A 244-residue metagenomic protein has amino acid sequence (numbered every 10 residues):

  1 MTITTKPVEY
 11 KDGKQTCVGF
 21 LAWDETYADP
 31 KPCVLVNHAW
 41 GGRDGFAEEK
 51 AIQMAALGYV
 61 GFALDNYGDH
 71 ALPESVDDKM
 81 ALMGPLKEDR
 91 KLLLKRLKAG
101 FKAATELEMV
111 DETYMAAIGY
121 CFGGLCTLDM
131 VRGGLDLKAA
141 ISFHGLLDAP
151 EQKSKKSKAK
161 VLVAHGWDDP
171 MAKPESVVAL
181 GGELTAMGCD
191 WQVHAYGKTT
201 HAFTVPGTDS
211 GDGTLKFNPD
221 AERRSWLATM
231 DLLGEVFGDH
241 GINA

Functional and structural regions predicted by a protein language model:
M1-A244: N-terminal cap/leader regions of alpha/beta-hydrolase-fold enzymes, predominantly small-molecule hydrolases
